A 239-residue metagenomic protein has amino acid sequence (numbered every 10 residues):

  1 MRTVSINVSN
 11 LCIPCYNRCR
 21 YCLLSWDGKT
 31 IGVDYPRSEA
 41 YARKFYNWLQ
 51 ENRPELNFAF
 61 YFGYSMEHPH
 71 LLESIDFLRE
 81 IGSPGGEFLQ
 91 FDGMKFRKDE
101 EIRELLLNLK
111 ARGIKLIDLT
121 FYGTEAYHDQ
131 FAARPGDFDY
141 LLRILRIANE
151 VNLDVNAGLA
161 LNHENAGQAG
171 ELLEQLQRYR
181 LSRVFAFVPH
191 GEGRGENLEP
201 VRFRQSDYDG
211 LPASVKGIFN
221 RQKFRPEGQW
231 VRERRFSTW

Functional and structural regions predicted by a protein language model:
M1-I31, R232-T238: N-terminal pre-core extensions flanking Radical SAM catalytic domains
I6, W26-E39, N52-H68, I81-E100 (+3 more regions): Core AdoMet radical
N10-P14, R37-K44, P69: SEC14/CRAL-TRIO lipid-binding/transfer domains and related phosphoinositide-recognition modules that form deep
S25, I31-V33, E39, Y122 (+2 more regions): Radical SAM enzyme [4Fe-4S]-AdoMet core and its adjacent flexible, acidic and glycine-rich loops/tails across
A42-Y46, L72-D76, I102-L107, L142-L145 (+2 more regions): Generic structural signal for well-ordered alpha-helices, preferentially at hydrophobic/aromatic core positions
W48-R53, I75-G82, E104-I114, R146-E150 (+1 more regions): Acidic (Asp/Glu)-rich catalytic clusters
K98-D99, N108, R221: Polar helix-capping/helix-linker motif
